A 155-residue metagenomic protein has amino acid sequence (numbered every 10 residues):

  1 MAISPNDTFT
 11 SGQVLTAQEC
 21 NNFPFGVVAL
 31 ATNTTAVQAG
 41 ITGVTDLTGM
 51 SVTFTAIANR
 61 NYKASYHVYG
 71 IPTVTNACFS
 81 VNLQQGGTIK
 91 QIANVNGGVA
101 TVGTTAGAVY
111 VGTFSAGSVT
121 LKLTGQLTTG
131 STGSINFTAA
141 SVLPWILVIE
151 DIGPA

Functional and structural regions predicted by a protein language model:
M1, N6-D7, N33, A39 (+1 more regions): Short, functionally important structural connectors and interaction interfaces within domains
M1-G26, S51-T53: Extracellular "spike/adhesin" assembly and maturation modules and analogous cytosolic coiled-coil scaffolds
T16-N21, G26-V27, A31-N33, I57 (+2 more regions): Extracellular receptor-binding modules and their adjoining Ser/Thr/Gly/Asp/Asn-rich linkers
N22-M50: Solvent-exposed, flexible loop/coil segments flanking beta-strands in beta-rich domains
Q38, T42-G43, T55-I57, N61-A155: Terminal beta-strand-rich extracellular "head" domains that mediate receptor/glycan or other ligand binding
